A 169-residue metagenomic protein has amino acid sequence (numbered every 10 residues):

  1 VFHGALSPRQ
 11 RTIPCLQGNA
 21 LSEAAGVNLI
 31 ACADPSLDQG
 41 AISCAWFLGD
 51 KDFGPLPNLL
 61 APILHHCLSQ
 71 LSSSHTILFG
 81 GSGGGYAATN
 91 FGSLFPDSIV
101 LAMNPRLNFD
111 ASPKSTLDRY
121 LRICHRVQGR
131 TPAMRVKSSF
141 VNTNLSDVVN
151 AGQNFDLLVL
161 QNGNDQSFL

Functional and structural regions predicted by a protein language model:
V1-A41: Short, surface-exposed "cap/lid" segments of acyl-processing enzymes
A5, P35, S82, R106 (+1 more regions): Residue-level signal for short, function-critical loop segments
A33, F79, L101-N104: Alpha/beta-hydrolase-fold catalytic nucleophile elbow
F47-Q70: Alpha/beta-hydrolase active-site loop
Q70-S82: Alpha/beta-hydrolase fold nucleophile elbow
G80-G92: Glycine-rich nucleophile elbow surrounding the catalytic serine of serine-hydrolase chemistry
S93-R130: Hydrolase active-site cap/lid region
T116-L169: The feature captures the conserved acid-bearing segment of alpha/beta-hydrolase catalytic domains
